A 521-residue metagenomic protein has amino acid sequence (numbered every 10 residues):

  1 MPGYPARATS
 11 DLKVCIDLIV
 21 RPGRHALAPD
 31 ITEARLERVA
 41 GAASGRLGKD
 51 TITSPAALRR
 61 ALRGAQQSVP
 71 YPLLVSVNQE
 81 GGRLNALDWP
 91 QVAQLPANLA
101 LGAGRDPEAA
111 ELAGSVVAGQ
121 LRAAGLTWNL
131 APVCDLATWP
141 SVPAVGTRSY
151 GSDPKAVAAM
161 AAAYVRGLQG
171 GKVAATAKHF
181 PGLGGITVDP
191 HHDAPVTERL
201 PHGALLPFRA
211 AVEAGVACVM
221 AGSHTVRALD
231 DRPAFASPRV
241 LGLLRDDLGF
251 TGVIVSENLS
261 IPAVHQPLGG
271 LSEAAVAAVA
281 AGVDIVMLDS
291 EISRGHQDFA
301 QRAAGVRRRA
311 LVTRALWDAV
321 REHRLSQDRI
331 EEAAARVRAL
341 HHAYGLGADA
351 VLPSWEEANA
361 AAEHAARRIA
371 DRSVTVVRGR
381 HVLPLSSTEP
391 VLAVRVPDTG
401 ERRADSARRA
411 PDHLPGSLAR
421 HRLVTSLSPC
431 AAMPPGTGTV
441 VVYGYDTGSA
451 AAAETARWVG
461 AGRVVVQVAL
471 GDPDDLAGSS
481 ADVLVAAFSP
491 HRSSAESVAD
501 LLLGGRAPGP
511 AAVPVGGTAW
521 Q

Functional and structural regions predicted by a protein language model:
M1-R38, P267-Q521: Preference for extracellular/luminal or secreted protein segments
P2, V14-R24, A42-R46, L73-G81 (+6 more regions): Hydrophobic faces of well-ordered beta-strands that scaffold small-molecule active sites in alpha/beta enzyme cores
A6-S10, A28-I31, R38, T51-L73 (+2 more regions): Second-shell residues forming the walls of enzyme active-site clefts
R24-A26, V77-N85, W89, T127-A137 (+4 more regions): Short glycine-enriched loops at secondary-structure junctions
A34-L47, S115-W128: Catalytic domains of carbohydrate-active enzymes, especially glycoside hydrolases
L74-L87, Q94-A110: Substrate-binding cleft of extracellular glycoside hydrolase catalytic domains
W89-G102, W139-Y150, D189-P195: Surface-exposed, active-site-proximal loop segments in enzymatic domains
G102-L126, V133-P154, A161, V165 (+2 more regions): A substrate-binding/cap region within the structured catalytic cores of diverse enzymes
